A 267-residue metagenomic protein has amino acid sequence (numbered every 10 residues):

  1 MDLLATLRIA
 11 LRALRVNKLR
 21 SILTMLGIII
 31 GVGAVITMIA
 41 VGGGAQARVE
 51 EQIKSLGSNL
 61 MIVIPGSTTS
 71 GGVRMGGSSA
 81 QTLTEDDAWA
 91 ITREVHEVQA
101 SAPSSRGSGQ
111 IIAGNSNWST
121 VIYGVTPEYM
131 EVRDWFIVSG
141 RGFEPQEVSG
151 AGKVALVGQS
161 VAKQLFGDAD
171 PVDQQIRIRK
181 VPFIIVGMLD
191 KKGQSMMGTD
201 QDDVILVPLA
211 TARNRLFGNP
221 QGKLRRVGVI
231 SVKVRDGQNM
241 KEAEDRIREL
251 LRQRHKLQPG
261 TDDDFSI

Functional and structural regions predicted by a protein language model:
M1-A5, L251-I267: Membrane-helix entry/capping segments
M1-I30: N-terminal Sec/SRP start-transfer signal
I29, V229-K233, S266: Short aromatic/hydrophobic contact patches that present stacked aromatics for nucleic-acid/ligand binding
I30-G33, T37, V41: Hydrophobic alpha-helical membrane-associated segments
G43-V121, V125-V132, Q146, K163-Q164 (+3 more regions): Hydrophobic, regular-secondary-structure patches
H96, T120, F183-G187, F265: Small-residue-enriched segments and motifs
W118, R226-I230, D263: Short amphipathic alpha-helical segments
P127-F143, G152-Q258: Mid-to-C-terminal secondary-structure elements that act as membrane-proximal/extracytoplasmic interface segments
